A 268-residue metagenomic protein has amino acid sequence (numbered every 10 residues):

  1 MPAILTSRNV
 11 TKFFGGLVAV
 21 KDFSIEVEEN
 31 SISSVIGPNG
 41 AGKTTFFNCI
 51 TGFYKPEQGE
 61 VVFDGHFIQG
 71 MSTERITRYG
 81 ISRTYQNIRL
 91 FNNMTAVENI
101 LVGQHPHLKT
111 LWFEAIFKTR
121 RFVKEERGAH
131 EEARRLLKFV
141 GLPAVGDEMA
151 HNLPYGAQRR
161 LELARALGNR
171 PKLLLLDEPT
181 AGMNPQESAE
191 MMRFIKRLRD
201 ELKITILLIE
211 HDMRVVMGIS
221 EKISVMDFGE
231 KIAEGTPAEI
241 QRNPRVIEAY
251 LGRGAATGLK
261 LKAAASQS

Functional and structural regions predicted by a protein language model:
M1-S268: Glycine-rich phosphate-binding loops of nucleotide-dependent enzymes
